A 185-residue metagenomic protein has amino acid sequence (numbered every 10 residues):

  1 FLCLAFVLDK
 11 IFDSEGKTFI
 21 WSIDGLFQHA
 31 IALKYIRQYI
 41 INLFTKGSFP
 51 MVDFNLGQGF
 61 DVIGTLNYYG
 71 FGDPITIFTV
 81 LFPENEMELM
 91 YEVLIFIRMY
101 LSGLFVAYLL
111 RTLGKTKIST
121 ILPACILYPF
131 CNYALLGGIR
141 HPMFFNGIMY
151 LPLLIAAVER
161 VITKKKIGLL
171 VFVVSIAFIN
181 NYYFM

Functional and structural regions predicted by a protein language model:
C3-G103, I126, F130-I148: Membrane-interface coil-to-helix junctions
Y100-L113, I118-M185: Membrane-embedded helix bundles of polyisoprenyl
